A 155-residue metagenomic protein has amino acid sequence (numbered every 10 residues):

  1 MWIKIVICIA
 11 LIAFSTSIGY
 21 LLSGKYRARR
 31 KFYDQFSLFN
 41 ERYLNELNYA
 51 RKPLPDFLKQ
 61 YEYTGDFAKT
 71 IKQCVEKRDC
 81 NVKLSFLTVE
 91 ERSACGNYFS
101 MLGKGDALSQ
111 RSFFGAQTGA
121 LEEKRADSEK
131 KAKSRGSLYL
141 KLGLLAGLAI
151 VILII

Functional and structural regions predicted by a protein language model:
M1, F32-F36, Y61, K77-R78 (+3 more regions): Aromatic-enriched hydrophobic runs in primary sequence
W2-Q73: Juxtamembrane/interface alpha-helical elements of multi-pass membrane proteins
C8-I18, E129-I155: Bilayer-spanning, highly hydrophobic alpha-helical transmembrane segments
S15-S17, S23, S37, S85 (+5 more regions): Generic serine detector
T16-G19, Q35, R42-Y43, L87-N97 (+1 more regions): Hydrophobic transmembrane alpha-helix bundles
R42, E46-L108, S112-Q117: Glycine- and small-hydrophobic-enriched helix-loop-helix hairpins
K104-L145: Membrane-interface, cytosolic juxtamembrane amphipathic helix immediately N-terminal to a transmembrane helix, enriched
